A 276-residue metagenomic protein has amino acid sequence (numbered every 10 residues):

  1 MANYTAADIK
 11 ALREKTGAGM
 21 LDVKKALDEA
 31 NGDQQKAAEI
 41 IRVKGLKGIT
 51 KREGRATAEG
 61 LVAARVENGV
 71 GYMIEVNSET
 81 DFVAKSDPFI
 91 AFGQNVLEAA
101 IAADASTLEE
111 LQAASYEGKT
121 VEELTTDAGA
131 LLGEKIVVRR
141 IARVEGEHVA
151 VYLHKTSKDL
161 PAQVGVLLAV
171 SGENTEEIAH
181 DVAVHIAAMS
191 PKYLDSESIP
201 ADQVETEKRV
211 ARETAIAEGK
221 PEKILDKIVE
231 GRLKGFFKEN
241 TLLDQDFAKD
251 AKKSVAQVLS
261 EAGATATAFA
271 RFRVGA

Functional and structural regions predicted by a protein language model:
A2-A276: N-terminal assembly/interaction segments in proteins that build large macromolecular machines
